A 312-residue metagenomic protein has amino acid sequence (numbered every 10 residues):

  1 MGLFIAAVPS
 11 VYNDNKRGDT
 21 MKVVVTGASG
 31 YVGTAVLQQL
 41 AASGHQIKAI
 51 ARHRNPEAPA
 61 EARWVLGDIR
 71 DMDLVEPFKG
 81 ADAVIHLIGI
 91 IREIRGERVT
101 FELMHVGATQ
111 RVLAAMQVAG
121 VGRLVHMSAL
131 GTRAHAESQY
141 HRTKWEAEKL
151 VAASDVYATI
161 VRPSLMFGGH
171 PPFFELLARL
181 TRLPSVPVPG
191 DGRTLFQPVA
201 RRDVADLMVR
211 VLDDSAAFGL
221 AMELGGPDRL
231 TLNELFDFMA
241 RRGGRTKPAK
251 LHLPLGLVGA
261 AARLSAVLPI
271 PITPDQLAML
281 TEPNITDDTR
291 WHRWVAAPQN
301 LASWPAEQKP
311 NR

Functional and structural regions predicted by a protein language model:
V23-S43: N-terminal Rossmann NAD(P)H-binding glycine-rich loop of SDR-like oxidoreductase domains
K48, I90, L103-S154, T159-V161: Conserved Rossmann-fold NAD(P)-dependent oxidoreductase catalytic core, especially the SDR/UDP-sugar
P56, A62-R111, A115, L130-A134: NAD(P)H-binding glycine-rich loop region in Rossmannoid oxidoreductase-like domains and their noncatalytic homologs
S138, T159-L176: Flexible, glycine-rich beta-alpha linker
P172-F173, G190-L212, L220-E223: Substrate-positioning beta->alpha
L195-R202, L224-R242, H252-R263, Q299-N300: Substrate-binding strand-loop-helix patch in Rossmann-like NAD(P)-dependent oxidoreductase/epimerase domains
M239-P283: Terminal hydrophobic/aromatic helix or amphipathic segment near a protein terminus
E282-R312: Amphipathic terminal alpha-helices
